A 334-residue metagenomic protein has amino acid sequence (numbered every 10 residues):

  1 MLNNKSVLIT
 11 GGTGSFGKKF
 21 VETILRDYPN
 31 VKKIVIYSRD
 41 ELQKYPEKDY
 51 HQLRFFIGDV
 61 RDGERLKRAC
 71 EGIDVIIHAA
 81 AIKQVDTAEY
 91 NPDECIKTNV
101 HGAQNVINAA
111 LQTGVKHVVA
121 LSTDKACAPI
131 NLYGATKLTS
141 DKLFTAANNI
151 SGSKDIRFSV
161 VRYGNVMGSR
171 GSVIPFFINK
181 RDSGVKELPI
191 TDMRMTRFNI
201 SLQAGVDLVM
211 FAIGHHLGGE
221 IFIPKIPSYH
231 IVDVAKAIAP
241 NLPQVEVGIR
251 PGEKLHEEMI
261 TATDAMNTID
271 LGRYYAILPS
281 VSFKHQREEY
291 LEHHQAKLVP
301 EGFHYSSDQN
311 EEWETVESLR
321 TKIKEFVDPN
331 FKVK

Functional and structural regions predicted by a protein language model:
L2-D27: N-terminal Rossmann NAD(P)H-binding glycine-rich loop of SDR-like oxidoreductase domains
N4-K5, Q112, A146-V161, N165-K334: Strand-loop microenvironment adjacent to phosphate/nucleotide-handling motifs in alpha/beta enzyme folds
T10, C70-A79, A120: Rossmann-fold scaffold of SDR-type NAD(P)-dependent oxidoreductases
P29-K44: Conserved glycine-rich Rossmann-like NAD(P)H-binding loop of the short-chain dehydrogenase/reductase
H51-V75: Conserved Rossmann-fold cofactor-binding substructure of NAD(P)-dependent oxidoreductases
F55, C95, F158-V161: Hydrophobic/aromatic anchor residues within beta-strands of the central parallel beta-sheet of Rossmann-like
F56-I57, K97, E246: Conserved residues in the N-terminal Rossmann fold of short-chain dehydrogenase/reductase
H78, I82-K142, A146: Conserved Rossmann-fold NAD(P)-dependent oxidoreductase catalytic core, especially the SDR/UDP-sugar
